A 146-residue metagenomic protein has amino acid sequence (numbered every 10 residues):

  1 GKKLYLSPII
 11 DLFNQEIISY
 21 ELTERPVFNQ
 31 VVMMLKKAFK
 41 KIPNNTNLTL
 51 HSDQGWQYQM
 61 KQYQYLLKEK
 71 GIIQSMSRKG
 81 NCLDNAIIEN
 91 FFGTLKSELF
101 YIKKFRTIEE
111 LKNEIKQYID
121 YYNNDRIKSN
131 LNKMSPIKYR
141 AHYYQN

Functional and structural regions predicted by a protein language model:
G1-N146: Charged DNA-binding/catalytic regions of mobile-element recombinases
